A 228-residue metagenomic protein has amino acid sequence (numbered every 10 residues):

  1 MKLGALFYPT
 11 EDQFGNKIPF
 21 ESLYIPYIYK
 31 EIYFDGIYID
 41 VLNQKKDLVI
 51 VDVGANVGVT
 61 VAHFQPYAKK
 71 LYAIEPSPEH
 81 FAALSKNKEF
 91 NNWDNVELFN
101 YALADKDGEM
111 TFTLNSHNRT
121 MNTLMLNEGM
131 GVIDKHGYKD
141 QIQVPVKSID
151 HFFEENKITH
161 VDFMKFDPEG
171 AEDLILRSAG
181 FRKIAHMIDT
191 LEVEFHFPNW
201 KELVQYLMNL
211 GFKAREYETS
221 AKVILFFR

Functional and structural regions predicted by a protein language model:
M1-I74, E79-K86, N91, Y138 (+2 more regions): S-adenosyl-L-methionine
I18-D40, D94, F99, A104-K147 (+2 more regions): Glycine-rich adenosyl-binding loop in Rossmann-like folds that engage adenosine-containing cofactors
S22, I74, F99, K165-F166 (+1 more regions): Active-site-adjacent beta-strand anchor residues
K45, P66, N91-D94, R119 (+2 more regions): Structured loop/turn residues at beta-strand edges in well-structured enzyme cores
V49-T60, I142-P198: Active-site segment flanking the S-adenosylmethionine/decSAM binding pocket in AdoMet-dependent transferases
F64, L84, F112, I175-L176: Hydrophobic packing residues within well-ordered alpha-helices of enzyme cores
K70, N95-E97, H160, T190: Residues at the starts of beta-strands that form the adenosine-phosphate
P78-E79, R119, G170-A171, P198-N199: Short alpha-helical
